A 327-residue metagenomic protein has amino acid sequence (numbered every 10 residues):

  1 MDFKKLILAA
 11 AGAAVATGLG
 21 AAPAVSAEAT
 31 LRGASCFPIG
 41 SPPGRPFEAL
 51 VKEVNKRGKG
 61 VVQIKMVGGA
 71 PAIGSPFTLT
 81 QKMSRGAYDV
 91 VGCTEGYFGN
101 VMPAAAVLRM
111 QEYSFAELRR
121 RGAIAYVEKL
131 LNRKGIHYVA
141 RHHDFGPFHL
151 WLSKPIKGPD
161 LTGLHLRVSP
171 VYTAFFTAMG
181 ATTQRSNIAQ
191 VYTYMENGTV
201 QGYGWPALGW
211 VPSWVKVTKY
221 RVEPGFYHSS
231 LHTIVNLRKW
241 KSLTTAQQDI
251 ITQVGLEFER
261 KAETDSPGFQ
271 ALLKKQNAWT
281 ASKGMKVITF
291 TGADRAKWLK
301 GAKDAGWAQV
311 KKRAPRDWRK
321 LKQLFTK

Functional and structural regions predicted by a protein language model:
M1-A9: Bacterial Sec-dependent N-terminal signal peptides
F3-K4, L19, V91: Short, intrinsically disordered low-complexity segments
L8-G12, V25-F115, L131-K327: N-terminal secretory/targeting leader peptides
A16-A24: C-terminal segment of classical bacterial N-terminal signal peptides
L118-K129: Signature of the catalytic double-stranded beta-helix
